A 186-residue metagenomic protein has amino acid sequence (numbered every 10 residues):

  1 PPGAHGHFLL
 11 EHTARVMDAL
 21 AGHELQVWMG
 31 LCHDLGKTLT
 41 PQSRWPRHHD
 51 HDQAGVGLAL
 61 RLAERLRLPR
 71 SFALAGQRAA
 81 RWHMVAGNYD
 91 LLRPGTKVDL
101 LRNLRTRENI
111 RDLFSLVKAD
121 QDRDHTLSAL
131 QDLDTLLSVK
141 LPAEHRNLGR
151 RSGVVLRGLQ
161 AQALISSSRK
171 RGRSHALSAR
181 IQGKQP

Functional and structural regions predicted by a protein language model:
P1-R15, G36-W45: Active-site flanking loop/helix segments enriched in acidic
D18-P186: C-terminal subdomains that position terminal phosphate/3'-OH groups for nucleotidyl transfer/ligation, primarily on
